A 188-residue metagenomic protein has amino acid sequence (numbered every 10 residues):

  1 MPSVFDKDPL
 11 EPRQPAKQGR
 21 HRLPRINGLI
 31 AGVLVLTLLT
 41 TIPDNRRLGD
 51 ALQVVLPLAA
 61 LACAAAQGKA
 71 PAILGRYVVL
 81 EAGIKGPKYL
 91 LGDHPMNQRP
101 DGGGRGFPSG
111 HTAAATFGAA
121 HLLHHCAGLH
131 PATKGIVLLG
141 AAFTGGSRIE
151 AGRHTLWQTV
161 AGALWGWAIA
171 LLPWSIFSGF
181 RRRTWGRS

Functional and structural regions predicted by a protein language model:
P2-F107, T112-E150: Hydrophobic alpha-helical bundle signature of multipass membrane enzymes
H111-A115, H154-F177, R181: Alpha-helical transmembrane segments that form the membrane-embedded catalytic/substrate-binding core of multi-pass
T184-S188: Short, highly charged, low-complexity non-transmembrane loops/tails of multi-pass membrane proteins
